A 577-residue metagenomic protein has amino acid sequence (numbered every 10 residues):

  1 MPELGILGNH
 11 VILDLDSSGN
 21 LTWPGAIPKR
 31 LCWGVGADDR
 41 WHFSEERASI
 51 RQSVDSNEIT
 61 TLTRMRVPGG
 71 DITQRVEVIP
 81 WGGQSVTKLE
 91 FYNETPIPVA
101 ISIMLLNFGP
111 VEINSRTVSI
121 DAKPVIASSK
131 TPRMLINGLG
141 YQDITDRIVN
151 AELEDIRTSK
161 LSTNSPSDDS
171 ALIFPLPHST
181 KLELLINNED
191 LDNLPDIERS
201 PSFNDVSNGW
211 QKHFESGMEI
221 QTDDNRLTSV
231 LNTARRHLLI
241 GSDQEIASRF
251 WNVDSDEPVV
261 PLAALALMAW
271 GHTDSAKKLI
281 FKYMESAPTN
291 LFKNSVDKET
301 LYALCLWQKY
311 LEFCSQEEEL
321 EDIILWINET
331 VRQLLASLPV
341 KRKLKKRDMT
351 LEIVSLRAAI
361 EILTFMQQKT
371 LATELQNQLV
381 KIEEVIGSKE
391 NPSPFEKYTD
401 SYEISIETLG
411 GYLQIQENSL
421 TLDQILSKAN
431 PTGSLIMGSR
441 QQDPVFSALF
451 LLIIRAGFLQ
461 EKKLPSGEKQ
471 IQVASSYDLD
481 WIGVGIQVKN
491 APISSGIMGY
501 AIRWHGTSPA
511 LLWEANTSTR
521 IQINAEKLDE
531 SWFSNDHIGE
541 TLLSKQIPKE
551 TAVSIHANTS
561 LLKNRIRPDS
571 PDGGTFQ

Functional and structural regions predicted by a protein language model:
M1-S229, H272, A276, K369 (+3 more regions): Terminal accessory carbohydrate-recognition/targeting modules of carbohydrate-active enzymes
W33-G34, I59, L279, E299-L306 (+3 more regions): Amphipathic, well-ordered alpha-helical segments in soluble domains
F108, E189, K278-S286, L325-E329 (+2 more regions): Amphipathic alpha-helical scaffolding segments
P132-I136, Q142, L267, W307 (+2 more regions): The core hydrophobic/aromatic register in alpha-helical repeat solenoids, strongest for pentatricopeptide repeats
K160-P166, G209-F313, E317-L320, P392-L426: Substrate-binding groove/exosite segments of carbohydrate-active enzymes
P166-S200, N294-K298, E321-E383, H505-T507 (+1 more regions): The feature captures the catalytic groove of carbohydrate-active enzymes
E215, Q221, T228-L231, A264 (+1 more regions): Catalytic cores of carbohydrate-active enzymes
